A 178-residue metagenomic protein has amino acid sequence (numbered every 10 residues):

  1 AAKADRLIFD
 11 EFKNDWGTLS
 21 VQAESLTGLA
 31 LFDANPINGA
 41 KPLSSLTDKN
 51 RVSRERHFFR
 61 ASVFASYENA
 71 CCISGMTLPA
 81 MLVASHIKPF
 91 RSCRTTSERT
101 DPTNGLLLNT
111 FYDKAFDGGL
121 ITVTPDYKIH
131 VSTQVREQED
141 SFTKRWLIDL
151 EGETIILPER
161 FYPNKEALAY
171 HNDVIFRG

Functional and structural regions predicted by a protein language model:
A1-G39, E159-G178: Contiguous surface segments at macromolecular interaction interfaces
K3-R6, D10, S53, T110 (+1 more regions): Generic detection of intrinsically disordered/low-complexity segments and helix-coil linkers/edges
L31-I73, F90-P102: Short, charged surface segments at domain edges that flank catalytic/cofactor-binding sites
D48, F58, M76-L82, I87-G178: A detector for short metal-coordination/catalytic motifs
